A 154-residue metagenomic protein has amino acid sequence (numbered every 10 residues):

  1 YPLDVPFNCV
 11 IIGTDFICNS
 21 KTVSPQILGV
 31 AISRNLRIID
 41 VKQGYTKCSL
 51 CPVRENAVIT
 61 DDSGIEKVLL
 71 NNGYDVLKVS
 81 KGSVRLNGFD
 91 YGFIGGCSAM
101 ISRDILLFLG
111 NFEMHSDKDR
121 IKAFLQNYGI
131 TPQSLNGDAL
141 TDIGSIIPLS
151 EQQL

Functional and structural regions predicted by a protein language model:
Y1-L154: Histidine/cysteine-enriched polar flanking segments
